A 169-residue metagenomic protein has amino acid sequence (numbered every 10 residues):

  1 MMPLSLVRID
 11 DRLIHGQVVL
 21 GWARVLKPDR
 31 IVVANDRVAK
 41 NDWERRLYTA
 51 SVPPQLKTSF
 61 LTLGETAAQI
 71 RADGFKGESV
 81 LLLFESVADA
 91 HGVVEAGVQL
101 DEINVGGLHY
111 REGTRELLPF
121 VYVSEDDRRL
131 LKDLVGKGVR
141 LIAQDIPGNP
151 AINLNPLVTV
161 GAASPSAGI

Functional and structural regions predicted by a protein language model:
M1, R24-V25, D73-K76, E95-G97 (+1 more regions): Solvent-exposed alpha-helices and their adjacent loops that cap or buttress functional pockets in soluble metabolic
M2-V52, K57: Long, hydrophobic N-terminal alpha-helical segment
P3-V7, D29-V32, K57-S59, S79-L82 (+2 more regions): Structural motif
D10-L13, T62, V123-S124: A general structural motif
A39-N41, T66-A68, Y110-G113: Short gly/pro/ser/thr-enriched loop/turn and capping motifs at secondary-structure boundaries
T49-S51, G77, V121, V160-G161: Short, hinge-like loop/turn segments at secondary-structure boundaries
S59-G106: Ordered, amphipathic secondary-structure segments that act as subunit-interaction surfaces in large macromolecular
A96, D101-I169: Glycine-rich, aromatic-bearing surface loops/beta-hairpins
